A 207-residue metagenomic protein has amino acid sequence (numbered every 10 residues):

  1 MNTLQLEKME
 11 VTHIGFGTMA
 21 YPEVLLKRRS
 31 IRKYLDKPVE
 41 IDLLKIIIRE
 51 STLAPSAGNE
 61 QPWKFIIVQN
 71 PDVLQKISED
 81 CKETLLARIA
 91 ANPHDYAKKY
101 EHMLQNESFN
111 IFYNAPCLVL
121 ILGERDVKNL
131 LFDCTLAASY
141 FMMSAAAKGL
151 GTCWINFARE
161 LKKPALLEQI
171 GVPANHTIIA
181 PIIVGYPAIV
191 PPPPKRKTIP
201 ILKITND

Functional and structural regions predicted by a protein language model:
N2-G17, E23-I31, Q105-N106, I178-D207: C-terminal helix-cap and adjacent tail motif
I31-I46: A short N-terminal beta-strand-loop micro-motif at the entrance of redox/enzyme domains
Y34, V127-L131, P191: A generic structural signal for short coil/turn motifs at secondary-structure boundaries
I47, S51, V119, E124-Q169: Small-aliphatic-rich amphipathic alpha-helix that forms the alpha element of a beta-alpha
L53-N59: Glycine-rich phosphate/pyrophosphate-binding beta-alpha loops
Q61-D133: Glycine/small-residue-rich phosphate/adenosyl-binding loop
K82-T84, L118-L120, E168-I183: Short, conserved aromatic-histidine micro-motifs
